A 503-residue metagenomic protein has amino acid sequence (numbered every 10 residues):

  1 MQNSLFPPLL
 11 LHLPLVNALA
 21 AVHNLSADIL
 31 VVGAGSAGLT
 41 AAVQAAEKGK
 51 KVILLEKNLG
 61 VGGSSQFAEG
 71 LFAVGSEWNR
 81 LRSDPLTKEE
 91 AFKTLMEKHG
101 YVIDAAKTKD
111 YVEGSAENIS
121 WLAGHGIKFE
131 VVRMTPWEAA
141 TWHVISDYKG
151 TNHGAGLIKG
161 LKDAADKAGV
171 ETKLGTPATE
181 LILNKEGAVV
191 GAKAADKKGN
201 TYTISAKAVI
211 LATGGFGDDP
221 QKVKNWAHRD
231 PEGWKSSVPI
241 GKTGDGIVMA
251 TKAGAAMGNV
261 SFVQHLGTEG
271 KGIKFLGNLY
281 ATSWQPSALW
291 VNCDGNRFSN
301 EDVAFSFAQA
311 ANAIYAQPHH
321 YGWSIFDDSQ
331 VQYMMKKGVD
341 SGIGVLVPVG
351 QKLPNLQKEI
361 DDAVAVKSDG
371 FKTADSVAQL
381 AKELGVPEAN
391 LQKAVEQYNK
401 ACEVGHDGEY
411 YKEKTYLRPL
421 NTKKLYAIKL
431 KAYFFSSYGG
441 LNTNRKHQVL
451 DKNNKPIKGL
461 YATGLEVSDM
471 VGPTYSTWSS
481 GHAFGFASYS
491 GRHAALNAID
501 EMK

Functional and structural regions predicted by a protein language model:
N3-I29, E47, D500-K503: Extreme N-terminal leader/targeting segments of oxidoreductases
H23-A37, I53: Beta1/beta-strand and adjacent pyrophosphate-binding region of the FAD-binding site in flavoprotein oxidoreductases
A46-A68: Glycine-rich FAD pyrophosphate-binding loop
A73-Y111: Glycine-rich active-site loop/strand segments that organize a redox cofactor
D110-Y202, D219-K222, G270, C402-T422: Conserved redox-cofactor binding core of oxidoreductases
E180, N390-T474: A glycine-rich dinucleotide-binding beta-alpha-beta segment and adjacent secondary-structure elements that constitute
K197-N200, I204-I273, G277, W478 (+1 more regions): Glycine-rich loop(s) and the adjacent beta-strand/alpha-helix scaffold that form part
I247-M249, A256-E383: An anion/pyrophosphate-binding glycine-rich loop and adjacent beta-alpha core in soluble alpha-beta enzymes
